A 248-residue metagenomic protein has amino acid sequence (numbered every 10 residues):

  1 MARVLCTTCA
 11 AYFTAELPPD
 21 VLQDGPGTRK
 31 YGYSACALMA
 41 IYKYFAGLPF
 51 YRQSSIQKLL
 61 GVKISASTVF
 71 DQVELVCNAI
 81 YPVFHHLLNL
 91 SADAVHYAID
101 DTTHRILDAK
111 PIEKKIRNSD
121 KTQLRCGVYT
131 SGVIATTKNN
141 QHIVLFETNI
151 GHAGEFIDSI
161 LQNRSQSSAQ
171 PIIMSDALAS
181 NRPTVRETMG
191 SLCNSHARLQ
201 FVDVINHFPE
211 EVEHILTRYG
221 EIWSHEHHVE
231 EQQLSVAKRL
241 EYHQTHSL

Functional and structural regions predicted by a protein language model:
R3-L5, A10-L248: Catalytic center-proximal scaffold of phosphoryl-transfer enzymes
